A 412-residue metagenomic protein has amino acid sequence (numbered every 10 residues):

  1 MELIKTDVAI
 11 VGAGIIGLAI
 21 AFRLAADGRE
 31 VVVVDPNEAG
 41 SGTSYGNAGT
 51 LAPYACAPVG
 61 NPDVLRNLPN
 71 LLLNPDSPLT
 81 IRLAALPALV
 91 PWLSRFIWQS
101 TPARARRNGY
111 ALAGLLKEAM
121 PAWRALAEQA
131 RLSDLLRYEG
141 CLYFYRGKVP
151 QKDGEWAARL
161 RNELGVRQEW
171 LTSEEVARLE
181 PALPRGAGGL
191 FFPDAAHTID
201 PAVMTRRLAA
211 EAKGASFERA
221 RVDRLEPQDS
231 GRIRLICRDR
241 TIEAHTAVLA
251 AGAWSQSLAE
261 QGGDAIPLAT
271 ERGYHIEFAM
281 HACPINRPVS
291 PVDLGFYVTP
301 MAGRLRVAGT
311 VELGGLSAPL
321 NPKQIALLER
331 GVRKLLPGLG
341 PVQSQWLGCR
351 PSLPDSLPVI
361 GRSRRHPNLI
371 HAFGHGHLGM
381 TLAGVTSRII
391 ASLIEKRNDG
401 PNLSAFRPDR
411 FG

Functional and structural regions predicted by a protein language model:
T6-V33: N-terminal Rossmann-like FAD-binding beta1-loop-alpha1 element of flavoenzymes
I16, W170, L357-V359, R364-G412: C-terminal lid/capping helical subdomain adjacent to the catalytic/cofactor pocket in oxidative enzymes
A26-G46: Glycine-rich FAD pyrophosphate-binding loop
V34, G49-T50, A55, V59-Q99 (+3 more regions): Active-site substrate-recognition segment that forms the wall of the catalytic cavity or substrate channel
A48-T172: Dinucleotide-binding Rossmann-like beta1-alpha1 core, especially the glycine-rich loop that anchors the ADP
R107-M120, Y143-D153, R178, F191-A210 (+2 more regions): Short beta-strand to alpha-helix junction loop
K152-L164, L183-H245: Helical element adjacent to the flavin cofactor pocket in flavoenzyme catalytic cores
